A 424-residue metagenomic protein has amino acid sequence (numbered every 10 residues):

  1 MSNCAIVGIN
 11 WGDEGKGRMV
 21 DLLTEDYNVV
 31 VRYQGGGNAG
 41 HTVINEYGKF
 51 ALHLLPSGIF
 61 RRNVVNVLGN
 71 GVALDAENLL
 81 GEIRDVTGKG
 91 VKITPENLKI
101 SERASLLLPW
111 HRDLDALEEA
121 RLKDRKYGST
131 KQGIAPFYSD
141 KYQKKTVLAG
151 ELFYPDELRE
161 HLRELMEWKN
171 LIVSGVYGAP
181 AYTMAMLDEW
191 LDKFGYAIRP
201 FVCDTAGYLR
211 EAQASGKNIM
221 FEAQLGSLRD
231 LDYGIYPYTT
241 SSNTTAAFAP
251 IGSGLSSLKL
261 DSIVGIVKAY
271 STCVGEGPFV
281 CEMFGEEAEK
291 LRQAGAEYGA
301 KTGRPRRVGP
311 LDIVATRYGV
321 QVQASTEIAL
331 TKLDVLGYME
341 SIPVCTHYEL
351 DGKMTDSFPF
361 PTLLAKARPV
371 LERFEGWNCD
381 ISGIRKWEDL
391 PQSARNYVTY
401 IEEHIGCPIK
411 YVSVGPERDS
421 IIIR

Functional and structural regions predicted by a protein language model:
M1-R424: Non-transmembrane, aqueous-exposed alpha-helical and coiled segments at domain scale
